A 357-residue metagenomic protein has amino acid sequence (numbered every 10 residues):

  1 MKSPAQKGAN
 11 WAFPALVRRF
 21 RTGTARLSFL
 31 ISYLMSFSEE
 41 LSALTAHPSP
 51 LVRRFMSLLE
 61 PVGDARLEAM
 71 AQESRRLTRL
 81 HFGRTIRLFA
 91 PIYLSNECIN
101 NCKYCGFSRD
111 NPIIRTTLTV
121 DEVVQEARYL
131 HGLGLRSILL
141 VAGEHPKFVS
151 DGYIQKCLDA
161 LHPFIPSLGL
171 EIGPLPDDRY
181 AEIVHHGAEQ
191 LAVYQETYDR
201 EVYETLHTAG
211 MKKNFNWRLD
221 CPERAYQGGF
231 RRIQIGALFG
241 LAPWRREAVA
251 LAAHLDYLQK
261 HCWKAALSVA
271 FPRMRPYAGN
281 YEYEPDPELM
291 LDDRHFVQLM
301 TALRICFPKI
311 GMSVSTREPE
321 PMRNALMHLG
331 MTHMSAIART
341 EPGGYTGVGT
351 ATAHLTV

Functional and structural regions predicted by a protein language model:
F29-N100: Flexible, acidic/Gly-rich N-terminal and inter-domain linker regions that tether and position cofactor-handling modules
Y33-A65, K260-V357: Auxiliary Fe-S-binding modules of radical SAM enzymes
S74, C102, L140, V193 (+4 more regions): Conserved, mostly hydrophobic/aromatic
L80-G132: Active-site cofactor/substrate anionic-group-binding motifs, chiefly glycine- and Lys/Arg-rich phosphate-binding loops
R109-V124, L130-A225, R231-I235, F239-L241 (+1 more regions): Core AdoMet radical
D177-H185, A242-D256, P319-L329: Catalytic cores of alpha/beta
